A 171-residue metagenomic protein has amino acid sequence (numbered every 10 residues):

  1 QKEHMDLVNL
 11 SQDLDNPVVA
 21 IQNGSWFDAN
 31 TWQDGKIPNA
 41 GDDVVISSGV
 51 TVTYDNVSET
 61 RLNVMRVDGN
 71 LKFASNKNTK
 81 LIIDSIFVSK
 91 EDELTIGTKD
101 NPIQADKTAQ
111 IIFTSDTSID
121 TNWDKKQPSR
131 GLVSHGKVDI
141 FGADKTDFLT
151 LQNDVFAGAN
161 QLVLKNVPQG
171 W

Functional and structural regions predicted by a protein language model:
Q1-E3, G41-Q152, G170-W171: Extracellular beta-helix/beta-solenoid repeat scaffolds
Q1-Q22: N-terminal pre-domain segments of enzymes
D13-D15, N39, A157: Short, solvent-exposed coil/turn segments
P17-S48, N166-W171: Acidic Gly/Asp/Thr-rich repetitive segments characteristic of extracellular carbohydrate-active and adhesion proteins
D154-K165: Short, structured beta-strand/loop micro-motifs enriched in basic residues and often containing a Trp
